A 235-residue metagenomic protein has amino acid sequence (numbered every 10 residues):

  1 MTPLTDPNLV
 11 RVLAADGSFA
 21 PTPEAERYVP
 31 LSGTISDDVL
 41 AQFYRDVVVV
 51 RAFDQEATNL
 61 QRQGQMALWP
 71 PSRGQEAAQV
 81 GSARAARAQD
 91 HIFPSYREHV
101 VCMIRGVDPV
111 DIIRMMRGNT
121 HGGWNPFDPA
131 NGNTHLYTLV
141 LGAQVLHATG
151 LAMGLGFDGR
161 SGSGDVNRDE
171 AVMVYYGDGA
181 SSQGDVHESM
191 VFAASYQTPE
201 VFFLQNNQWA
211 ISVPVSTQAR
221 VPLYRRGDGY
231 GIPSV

Functional and structural regions predicted by a protein language model:
M1-Y96: N-terminal amphipathic, basic-rich helices that act as targeting or association modules
R11, M173, V201-F202: A structural signal for isolated positions on well-ordered beta-strands in alpha/beta enzyme cores
P21-T22, A210, I232-V235: Short small-residue beta-strand/loop micro-motif enriched in glycine and branched aliphatics
A41-Q42, M173-Y175, N207-W209: A short, structure-level motif marking secondary-structure boundaries and short turns
A52-Q55, N59-Y196, P214-S234: Cofactor-binding active-site loop characterized by glycine-rich and histidine/acidic residues
Y196-S216: A short, conserved beta-to-alpha structural element at the edge of catalytic cores that scaffolds binding
